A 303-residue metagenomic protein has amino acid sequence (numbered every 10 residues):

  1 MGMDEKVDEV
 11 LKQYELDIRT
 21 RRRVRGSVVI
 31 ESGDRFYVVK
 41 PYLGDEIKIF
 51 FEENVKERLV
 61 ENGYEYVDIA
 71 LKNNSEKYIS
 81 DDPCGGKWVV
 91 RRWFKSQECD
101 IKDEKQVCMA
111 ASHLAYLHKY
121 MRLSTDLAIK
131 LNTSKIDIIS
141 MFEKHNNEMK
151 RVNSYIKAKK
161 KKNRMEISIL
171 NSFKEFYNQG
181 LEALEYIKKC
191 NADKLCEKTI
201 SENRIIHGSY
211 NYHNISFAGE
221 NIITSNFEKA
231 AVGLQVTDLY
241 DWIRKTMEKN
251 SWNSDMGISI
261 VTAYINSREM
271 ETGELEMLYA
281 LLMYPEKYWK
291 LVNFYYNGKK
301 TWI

Functional and structural regions predicted by a protein language model:
M1-D17, K174-N178, E182-E185, K189: Regulatory N- and C-terminal appendages and interdomain linkers associated with kinase/kinase-like NTP transferase
G2-G33, K72-N73: ATP-binding glycine-rich phosphate-binding loop
V29, A70, Y186-T237: Active-site acidic catalytic loop and adjacent metal/ATP-binding pocket of ATP-dependent phosphoryl transfer enzymes
R35-L131: ATP-binding pocket architecture of kinase catalytic cores
K40, A128-I205: ATP-dependent phospho-/nucleotidyl transfer catalytic cores
G86-I101, L123, K150-K159, W242 (+1 more regions): A glycine-centered beta->alpha junction motif in the catalytic cores of kinase/phosphotransferase enzymes
V236-E269, L282-K300: Active-site activation/catalytic loop segments of kinase-like enzymes and analogous catalytic loops in related
